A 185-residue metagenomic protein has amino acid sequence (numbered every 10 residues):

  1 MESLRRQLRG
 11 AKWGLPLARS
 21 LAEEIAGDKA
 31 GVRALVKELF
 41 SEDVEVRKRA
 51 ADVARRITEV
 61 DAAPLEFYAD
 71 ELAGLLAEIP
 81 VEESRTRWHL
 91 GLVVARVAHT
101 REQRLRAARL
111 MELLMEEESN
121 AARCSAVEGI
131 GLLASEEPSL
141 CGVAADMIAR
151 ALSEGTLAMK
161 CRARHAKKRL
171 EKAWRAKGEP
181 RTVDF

Functional and structural regions predicted by a protein language model:
M1-F185: Alpha-helical scaffold domains
